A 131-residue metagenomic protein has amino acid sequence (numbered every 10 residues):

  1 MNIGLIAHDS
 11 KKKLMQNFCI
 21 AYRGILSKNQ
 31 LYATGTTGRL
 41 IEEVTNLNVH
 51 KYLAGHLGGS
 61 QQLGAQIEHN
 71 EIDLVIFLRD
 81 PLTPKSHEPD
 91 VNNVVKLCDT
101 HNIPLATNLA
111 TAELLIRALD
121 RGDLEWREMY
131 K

Functional and structural regions predicted by a protein language model:
M1-I3: Extreme N-terminal starter segment of soluble prokaryotic enzymes
M15-G24: Histidine-anchored nucleotide/phosphate-binding helix
K28-T37: Short internal beta-strands
Q30, L47-G58, W126-M129: Short hydrophobic/aromatic-enriched beta-strand-loop microsegments
S60-T100: Mid-chain, well-packed structural core segment of small domains
V95-L115: Short, acidic/small-residue loops that bind anionic groups at enzyme active sites
A110-K131: Short, glycine-/small-residue-rich phosphate/pyrophosphate-handling segment
